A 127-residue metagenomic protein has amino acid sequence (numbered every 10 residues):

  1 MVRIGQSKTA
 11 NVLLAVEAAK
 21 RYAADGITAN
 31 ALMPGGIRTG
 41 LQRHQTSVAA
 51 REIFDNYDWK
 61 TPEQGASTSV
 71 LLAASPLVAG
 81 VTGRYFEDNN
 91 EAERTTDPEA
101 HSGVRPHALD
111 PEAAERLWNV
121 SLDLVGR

Functional and structural regions predicted by a protein language model:
M1-R127: NAD(P)H-dependent oxidoreductase Rossmann-fold/reductase module
